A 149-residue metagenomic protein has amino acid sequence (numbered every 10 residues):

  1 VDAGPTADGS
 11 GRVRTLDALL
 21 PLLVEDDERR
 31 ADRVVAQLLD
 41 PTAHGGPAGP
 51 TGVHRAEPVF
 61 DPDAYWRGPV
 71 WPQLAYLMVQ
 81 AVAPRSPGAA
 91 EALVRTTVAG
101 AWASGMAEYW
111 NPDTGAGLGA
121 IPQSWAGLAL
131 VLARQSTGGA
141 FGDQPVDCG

Functional and structural regions predicted by a protein language model:
V1-V70, T96-G149: Extended glycan-interaction surfaces of carbohydrate-active proteins
P69-S104: Extended amphipathic alpha-helical segments enriched in small hydrophobics
